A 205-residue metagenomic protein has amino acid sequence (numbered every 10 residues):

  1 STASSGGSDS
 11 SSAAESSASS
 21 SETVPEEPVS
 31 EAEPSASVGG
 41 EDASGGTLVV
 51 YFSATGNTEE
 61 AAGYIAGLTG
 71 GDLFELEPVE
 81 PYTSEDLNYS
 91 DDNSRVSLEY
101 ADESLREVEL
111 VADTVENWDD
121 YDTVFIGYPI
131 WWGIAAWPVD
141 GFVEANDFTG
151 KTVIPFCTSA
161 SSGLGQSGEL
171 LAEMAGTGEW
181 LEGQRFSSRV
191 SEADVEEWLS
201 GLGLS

Functional and structural regions predicted by a protein language model:
T2-A14, A18-S205: Active-site-proximal alpha-helix that buttresses catalytic centers in soluble enzyme cores
